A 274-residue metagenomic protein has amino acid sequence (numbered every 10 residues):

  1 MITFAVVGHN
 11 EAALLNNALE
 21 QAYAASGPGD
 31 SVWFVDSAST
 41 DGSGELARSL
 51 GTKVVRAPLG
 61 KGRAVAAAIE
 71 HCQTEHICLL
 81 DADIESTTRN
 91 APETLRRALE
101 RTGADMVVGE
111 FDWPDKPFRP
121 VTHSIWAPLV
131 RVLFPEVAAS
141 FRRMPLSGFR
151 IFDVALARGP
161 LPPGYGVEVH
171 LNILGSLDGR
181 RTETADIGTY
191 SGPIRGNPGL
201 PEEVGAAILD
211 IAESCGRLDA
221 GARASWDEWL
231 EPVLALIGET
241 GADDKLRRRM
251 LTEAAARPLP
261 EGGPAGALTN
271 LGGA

Functional and structural regions predicted by a protein language model:
N10-A24: Short, well-formed alpha-helical segments that are part of the catalytic scaffolds of diverse glycosyltransferases
D36-G44: A conserved acidic beta->alpha catalytic loop
P58-C72: Glycine-rich, basic loop-to-helix element that forms the pyrophosphate-binding segment of sugar-nucleotide handling
R63, A67, R89-V154: Acceptor/aglycone-binding surface of glycosyltransferases and processive sugar-polymer synthases
T74-E85: Short beta-strand-to-loop acidic/aromatic patch adjacent to the donor-nucleotide binding site
P163, I173-Y190: Catalytic donor-sugar/metal-binding loop of nucleotide-sugar-dependent glycosyltransferases
A185-E203: Active-site donor/metal-binding and catalytic loop motifs of nucleotide-sugar-dependent glycosylation enzymes
P201-A274: Terminal low-complexity segments of carbohydrate-biosynthetic enzymes
